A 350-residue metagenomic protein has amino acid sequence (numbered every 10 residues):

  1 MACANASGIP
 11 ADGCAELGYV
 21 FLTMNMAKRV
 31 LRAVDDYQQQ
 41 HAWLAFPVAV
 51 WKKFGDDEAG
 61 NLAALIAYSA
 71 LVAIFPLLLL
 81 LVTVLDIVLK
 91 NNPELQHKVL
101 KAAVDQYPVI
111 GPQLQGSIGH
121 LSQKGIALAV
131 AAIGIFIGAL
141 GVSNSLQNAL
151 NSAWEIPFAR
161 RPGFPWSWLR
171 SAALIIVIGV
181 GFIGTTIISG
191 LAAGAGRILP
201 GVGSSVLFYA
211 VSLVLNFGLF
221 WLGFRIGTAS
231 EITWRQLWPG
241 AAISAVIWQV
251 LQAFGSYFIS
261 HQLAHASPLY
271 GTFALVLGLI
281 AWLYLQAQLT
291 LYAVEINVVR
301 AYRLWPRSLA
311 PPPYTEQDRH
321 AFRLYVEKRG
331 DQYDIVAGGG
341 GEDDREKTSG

Functional and structural regions predicted by a protein language model:
S7-P10, S349: Serine residues within intrinsically disordered or low-complexity segments
G18-G350: Membrane-embedded alpha-helices and immediately adjacent juxtamembrane helical segments in alpha-helical membrane
